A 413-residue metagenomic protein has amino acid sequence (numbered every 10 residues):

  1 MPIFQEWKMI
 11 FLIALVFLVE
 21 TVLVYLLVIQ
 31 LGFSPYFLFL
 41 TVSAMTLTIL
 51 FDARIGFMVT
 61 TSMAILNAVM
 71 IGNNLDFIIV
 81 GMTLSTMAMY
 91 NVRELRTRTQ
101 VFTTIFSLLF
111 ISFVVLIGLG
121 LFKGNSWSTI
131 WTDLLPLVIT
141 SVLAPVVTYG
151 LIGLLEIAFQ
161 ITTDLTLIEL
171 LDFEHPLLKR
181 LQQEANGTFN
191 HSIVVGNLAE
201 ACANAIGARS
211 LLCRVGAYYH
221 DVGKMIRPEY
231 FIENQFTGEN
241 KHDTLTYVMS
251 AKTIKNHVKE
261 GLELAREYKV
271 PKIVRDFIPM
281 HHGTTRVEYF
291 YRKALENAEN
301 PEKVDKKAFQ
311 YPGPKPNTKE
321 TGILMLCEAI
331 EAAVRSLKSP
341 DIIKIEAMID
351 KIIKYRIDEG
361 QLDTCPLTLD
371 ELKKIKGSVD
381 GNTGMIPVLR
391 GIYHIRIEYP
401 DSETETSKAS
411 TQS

Functional and structural regions predicted by a protein language model:
M1-F189: Generic detector of multi-pass transmembrane helix bundles and their immediately adjacent loops in polytopic membrane
S34-P35, F57-M58, L75-I79, R98 (+6 more regions): Short, surface-exposed helix-loop/turn micro-motifs enriched in polar/charged residues
M45, I49-L50, A64-A68, T86 (+16 more regions): Generic, well-ordered alpha-helical scaffold segments in large soluble proteins
G81-M87, W127-T129, Q235-K241, A298-V304 (+1 more regions): Short alpha-helical linear motifs
W127-L135, T140, A144-F159, T163-L212 (+4 more regions): Long, compositionally biased intrinsically disordered regions
L178-P340, Y355-D358: Divalent metal-dependent catalytic cores for phosphoryl transfer on phosphate-bearing substrates
